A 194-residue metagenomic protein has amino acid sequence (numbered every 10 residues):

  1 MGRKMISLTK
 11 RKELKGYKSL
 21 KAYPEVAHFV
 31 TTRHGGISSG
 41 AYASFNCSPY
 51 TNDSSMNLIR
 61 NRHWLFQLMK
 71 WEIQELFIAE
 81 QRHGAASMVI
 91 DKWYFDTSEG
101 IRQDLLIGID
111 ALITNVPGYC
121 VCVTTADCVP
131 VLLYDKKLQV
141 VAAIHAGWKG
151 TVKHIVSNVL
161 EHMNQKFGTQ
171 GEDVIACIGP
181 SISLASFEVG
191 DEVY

Functional and structural regions predicted by a protein language model:
G2-Y194: Active-site microenvironment for binding and transforming phosphate-containing groups
